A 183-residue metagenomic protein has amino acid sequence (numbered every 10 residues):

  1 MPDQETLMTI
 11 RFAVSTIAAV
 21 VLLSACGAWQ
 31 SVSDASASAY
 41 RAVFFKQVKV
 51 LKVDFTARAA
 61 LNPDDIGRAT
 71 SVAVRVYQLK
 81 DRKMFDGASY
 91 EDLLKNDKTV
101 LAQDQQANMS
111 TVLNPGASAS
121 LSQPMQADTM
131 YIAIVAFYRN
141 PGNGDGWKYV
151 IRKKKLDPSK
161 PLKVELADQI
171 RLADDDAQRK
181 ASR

Functional and structural regions predicted by a protein language model:
L22-A25: C-terminal motif of bacterial Sec signal peptides marking the signal peptidase cleavage site
G27-Q30: Bacterial signal peptide processing site
A35-T56: Post-signal peptide N-terminal segment of mature Sec-exported envelope proteins
V53-D65: Short amphipathic, basic-aromatic surface patches that mediate peripheral association with negatively charged
I66-R75: Short coil-to-beta strand junction motifs in C2/discoidin
S118-M125: Exposed aromatic-hydrophobic patches
M130-N140: A short, solvent-exposed beta-strand micro-motif common in secreted/extracellular proteins
Y149-R183: Glycine-rich, aromatic-bearing surface loops/beta-hairpins
